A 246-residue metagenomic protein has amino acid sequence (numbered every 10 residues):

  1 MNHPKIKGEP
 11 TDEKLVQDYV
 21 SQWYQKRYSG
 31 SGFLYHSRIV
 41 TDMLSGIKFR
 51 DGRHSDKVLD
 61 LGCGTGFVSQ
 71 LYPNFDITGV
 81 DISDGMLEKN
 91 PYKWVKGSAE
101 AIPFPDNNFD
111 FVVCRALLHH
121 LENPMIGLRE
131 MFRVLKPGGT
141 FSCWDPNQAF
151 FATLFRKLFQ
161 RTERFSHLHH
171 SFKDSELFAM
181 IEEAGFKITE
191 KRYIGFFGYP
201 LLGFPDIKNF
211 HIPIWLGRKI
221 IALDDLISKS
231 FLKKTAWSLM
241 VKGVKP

Functional and structural regions predicted by a protein language model:
M1-G52, F67, M86: Conserved class I S-adenosyl-L-methionine
L59, G64-A101: Class I SAM-dependent methyltransferase SAM/SAH-binding core
E100-F111: A short acidic, Gly/Pro-enriched loop at the edge of an enzyme's catalytic core that lines a small-molecule cofactor
C114-L117: A short beta-strand submotif of the Rossmann-like class I SAM-dependent methyltransferase core that lines
M125-P137: A short glycine-rich, Lys/Arg-flanked "PGG" loop and its adjoining helix->strand segment in the class I
S142-F165: Conserved class I S-adenosyl-L-methionine
Q160-E176: Acceptor-substrate binding/catalytic loop of class I
E190-P246: A C-terminal cap/extension of S-adenosyl-L-methionine-dependent methyltransferases that defines the acceptor-substrate
